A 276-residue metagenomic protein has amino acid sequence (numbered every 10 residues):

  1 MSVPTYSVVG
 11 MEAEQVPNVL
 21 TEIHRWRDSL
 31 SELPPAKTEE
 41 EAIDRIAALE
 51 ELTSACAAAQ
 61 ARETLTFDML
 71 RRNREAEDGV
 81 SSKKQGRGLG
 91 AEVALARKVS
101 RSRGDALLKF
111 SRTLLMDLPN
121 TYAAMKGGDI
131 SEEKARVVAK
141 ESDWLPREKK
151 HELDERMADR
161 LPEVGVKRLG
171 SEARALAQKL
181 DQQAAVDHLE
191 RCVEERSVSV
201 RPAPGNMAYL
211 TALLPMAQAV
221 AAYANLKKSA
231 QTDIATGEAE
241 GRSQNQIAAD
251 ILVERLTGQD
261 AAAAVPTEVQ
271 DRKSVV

Functional and structural regions predicted by a protein language model:
M1-V276: Rieske [2Fe-2S] iron-sulfur domain-containing proteins
